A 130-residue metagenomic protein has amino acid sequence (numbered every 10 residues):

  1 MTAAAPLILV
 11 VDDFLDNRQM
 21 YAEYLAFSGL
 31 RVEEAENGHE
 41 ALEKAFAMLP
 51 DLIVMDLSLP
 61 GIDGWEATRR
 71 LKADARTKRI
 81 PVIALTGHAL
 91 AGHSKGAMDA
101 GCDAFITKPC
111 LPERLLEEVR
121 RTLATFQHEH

Functional and structural regions predicted by a protein language model:
Q19-F27: Charged docking surfaces used in two-component/phosphorelay signaling
G29-E36, K44: Short hydrophobic/Thr-rich beta-strand motif most characteristic of the beta2 strand and flanking loop of CheY-like
M48-V54, L59: Active-site beta3 strand of CheY-like receiver
P60, K78, L90, P109: The feature encodes the CheY-like receiver
C110-V119: C-terminal output helix
